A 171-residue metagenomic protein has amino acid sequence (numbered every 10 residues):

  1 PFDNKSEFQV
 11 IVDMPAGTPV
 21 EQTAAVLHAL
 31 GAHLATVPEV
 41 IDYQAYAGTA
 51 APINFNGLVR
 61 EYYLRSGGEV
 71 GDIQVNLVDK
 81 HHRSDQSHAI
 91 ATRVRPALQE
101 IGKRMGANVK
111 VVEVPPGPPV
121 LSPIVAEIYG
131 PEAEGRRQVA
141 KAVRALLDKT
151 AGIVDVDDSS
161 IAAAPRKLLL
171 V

Functional and structural regions predicted by a protein language model:
P1-T18, L58-R60, N108, P123 (+1 more regions): Transmembrane helices with small-residue packing motifs
E7-M14, I41, V70-N76, P123-E127 (+1 more regions): Active-site-flanking beta-strand signature of metal-NTP-handling nucleotidyl enzymes and homologous cyclase-like
E7-V10, L27-L30, Y43, V143 (+2 more regions): Extended, hydrophobic alpha-helical segments in both membrane/secreted and soluble proteins
I11, Q44-Y46, V112, S159 (+1 more regions): Solvent-exposed beta-strand sheet faces enriched in polar/charged residues
M14-T18, D79-R83, G130-E132: A generic structural motif
E21-P119, A145: Solvent-exposed, membrane-proximal periplasmic/extracellular interface segments of envelope transport and secretion
V114-V120, S159-A164: A short beta-turn/loop motif at secondary-structure boundaries
E132, R137-V171: Beta-strand-rich non-transmembrane domains
